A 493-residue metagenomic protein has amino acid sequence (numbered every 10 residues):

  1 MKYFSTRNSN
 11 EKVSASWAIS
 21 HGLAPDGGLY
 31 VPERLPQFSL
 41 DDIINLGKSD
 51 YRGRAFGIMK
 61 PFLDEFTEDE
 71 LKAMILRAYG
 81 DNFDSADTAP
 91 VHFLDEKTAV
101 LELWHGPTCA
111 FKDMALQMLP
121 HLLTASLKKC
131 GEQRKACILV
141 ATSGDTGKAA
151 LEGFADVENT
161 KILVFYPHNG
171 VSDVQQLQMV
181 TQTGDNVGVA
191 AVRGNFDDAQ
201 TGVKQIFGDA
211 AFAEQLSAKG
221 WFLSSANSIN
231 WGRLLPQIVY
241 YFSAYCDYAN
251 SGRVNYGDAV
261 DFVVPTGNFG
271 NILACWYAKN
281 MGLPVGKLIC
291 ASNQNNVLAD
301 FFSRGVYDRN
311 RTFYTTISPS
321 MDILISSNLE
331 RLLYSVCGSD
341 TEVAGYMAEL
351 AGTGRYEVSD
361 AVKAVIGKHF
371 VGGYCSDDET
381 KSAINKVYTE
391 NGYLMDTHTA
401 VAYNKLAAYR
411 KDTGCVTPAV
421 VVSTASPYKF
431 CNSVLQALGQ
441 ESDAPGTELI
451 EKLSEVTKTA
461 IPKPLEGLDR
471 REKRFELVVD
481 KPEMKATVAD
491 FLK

Functional and structural regions predicted by a protein language model:
M1-K493: PLP-dependent amino-acid enzyme catalytic core
